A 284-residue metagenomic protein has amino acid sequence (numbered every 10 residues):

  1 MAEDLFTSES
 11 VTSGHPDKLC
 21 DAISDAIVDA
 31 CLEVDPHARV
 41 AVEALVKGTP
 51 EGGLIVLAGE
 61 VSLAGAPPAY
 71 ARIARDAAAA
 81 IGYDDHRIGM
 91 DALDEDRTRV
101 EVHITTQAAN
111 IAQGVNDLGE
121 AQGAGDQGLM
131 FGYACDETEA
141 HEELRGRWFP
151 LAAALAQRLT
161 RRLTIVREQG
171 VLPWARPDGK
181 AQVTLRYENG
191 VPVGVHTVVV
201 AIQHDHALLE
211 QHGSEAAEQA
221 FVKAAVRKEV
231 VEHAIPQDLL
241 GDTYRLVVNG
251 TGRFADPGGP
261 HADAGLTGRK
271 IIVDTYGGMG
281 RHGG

Functional and structural regions predicted by a protein language model:
M1-A41: N-terminal, positively charged regions that mediate nucleic acid binding
A2, C135-D136, Q203-D205, Y276-H282: Short connector loops/turns at beta-strand edges and beta->alpha or beta->beta junctions
T7-V11, V46, P50-G52, A79-G258: Glycine-rich, mobile lid/loop segments that gate access to catalytic sites or pores
A41-A64: Short, charge-patterned binding micro-sites
V61-I81: Active-site-surrounding "flap" and adjacent substrate/cofactor-binding loops of secreted or lumenal enzymes, prototyped
L63, L266-G284: Conserved mixed alpha/beta catalytic, RNA-binding, or beta-rich assembly cores of soluble enzyme, regulatory
G65-P68, G252-I271: Short glycine/threonine-rich loop-to-helix capping motif typified by GTGT followed within a few residues by an Asp-Pro
